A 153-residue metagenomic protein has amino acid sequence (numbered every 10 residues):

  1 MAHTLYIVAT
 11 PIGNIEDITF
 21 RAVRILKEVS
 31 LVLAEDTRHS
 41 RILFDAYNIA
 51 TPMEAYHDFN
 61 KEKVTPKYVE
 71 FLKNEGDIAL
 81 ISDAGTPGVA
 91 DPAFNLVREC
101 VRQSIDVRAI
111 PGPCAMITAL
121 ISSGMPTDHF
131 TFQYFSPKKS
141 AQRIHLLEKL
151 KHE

Functional and structural regions predicted by a protein language model:
M1-F59: Glycine-rich, flexible N-terminal cofactor/catalytic loop recognition
A2-H3, T118-E153: Beta-strand/loop-alpha-helix module characteristic of Rossmann-like adenine-cofactor folds
I18-T19, V64-T65, A93, Q142-R143: Amphipathic coiled-coil/heptad-repeat helices and related helical stalk/stem segments that mediate oligomerization
A22-E28, K67, F71, L96-Q103 (+1 more regions): Catalytic-core regions built around general acid/base machinery
D45-A50, L72, A93-F94: Glycine-rich loop at the start of a catalytic domain that most often binds anionic cofactors/ligands
A55-K63, F135-S140: Conserved helicase motor
D58-K73, P92: Short phosphate-binding loop-to-helix
K73-Q133: Short glycine-cluster motifs
